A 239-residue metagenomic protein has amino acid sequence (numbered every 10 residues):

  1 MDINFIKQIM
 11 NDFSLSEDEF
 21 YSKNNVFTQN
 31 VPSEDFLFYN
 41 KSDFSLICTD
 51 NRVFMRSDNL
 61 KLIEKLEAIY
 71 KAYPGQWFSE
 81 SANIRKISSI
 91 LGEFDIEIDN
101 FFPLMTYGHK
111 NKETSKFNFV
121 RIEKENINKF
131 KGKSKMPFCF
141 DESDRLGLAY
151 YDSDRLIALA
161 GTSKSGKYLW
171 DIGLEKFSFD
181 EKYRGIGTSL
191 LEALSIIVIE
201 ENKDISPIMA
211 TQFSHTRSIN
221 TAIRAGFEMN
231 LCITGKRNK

Functional and structural regions predicted by a protein language model:
I3-E125: Acyl-donor-binding surface of acyltransferase catalytic domains
F54, Y168, V198-T211: Conserved GNAT acetyl-CoA-binding A-motif
I98-Y107, G226-K239: Conserved catalytic-core motifs of GNAT/GCN5-like acyltransferases
S115-Y151: Internal catalytic-core helix/loop-beta-alpha segment that presents or stabilizes conserved functional determinants
C139-L146, Y151-W170, E175-S178: A conserved beta-strand-loop-helix scaffold within acyl/acetyltransferase catalytic domains
I172, Y183-V198, N220-R224: Conserved acetyl-CoA-binding loop-helix of GNAT-fold acetyltransferases
G187, E201-K203, P207, E228-R237: C-terminal, beta-strand-rich globular interaction domains
F213-L231: Conserved active-site alpha-helix within GNAT-family acetyltransferase domains
